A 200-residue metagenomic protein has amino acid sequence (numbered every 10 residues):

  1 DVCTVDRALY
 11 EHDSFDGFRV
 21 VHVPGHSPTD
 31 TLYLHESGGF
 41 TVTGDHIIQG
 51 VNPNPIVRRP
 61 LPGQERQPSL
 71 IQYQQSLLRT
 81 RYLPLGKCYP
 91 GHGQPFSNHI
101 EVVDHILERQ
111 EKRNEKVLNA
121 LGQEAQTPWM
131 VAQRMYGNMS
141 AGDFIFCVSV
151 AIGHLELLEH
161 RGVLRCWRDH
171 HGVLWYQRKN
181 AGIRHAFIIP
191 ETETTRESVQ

Functional and structural regions predicted by a protein language model:
D1-C3: Acidic/polar short surface loop at catalytic or gating sites that assists cofactor/ion binding and chemistry
D6-Y10: Short acidic-hydrophobic, aromatic-tinged amphipathic segments that line or gate anion-handling sites
D13-V20, S37-G39, G122-Q126: Generic structural signal for short, solvent-exposed loop/turn connectors between secondary structure elements
S14, V23-G25, D169: Short polar/acidic secondary-structure junctions
R19-N114: Metallo-beta-lactamase
E115-Q200: C-terminal regulatory/interaction regions
